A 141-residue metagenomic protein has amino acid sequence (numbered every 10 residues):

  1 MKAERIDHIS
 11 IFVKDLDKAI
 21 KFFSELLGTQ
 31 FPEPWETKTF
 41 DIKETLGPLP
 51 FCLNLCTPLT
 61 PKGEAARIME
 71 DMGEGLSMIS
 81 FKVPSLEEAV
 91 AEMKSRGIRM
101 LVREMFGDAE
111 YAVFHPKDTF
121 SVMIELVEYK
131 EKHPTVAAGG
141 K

Functional and structural regions predicted by a protein language model:
M1-I20, E74-F81, K130-K141: N-terminal beta-strand motif that seeds the catalytic metal site of vicinal oxygen chelate
M1-K2, T45-P48, N54, V90-K141: Vicinal oxygen chelate
V13-D17, L26, T60, D71-D118: Vicinal oxygen chelate
F22-L26, E33-T45: An N-terminus-focused feature that recognizes amino-terminal "leader" regions
T29-P32, M123: Extended macromolecule-engaging scaffold surfaces, prototypically the DNA polymerase sliding clamp/PCNA/9-1-1 ring
C56-G63: Short, conserved turn/kink motifs that form compact alpha/beta structural patches or helix kinks used as
I68: Regulatory and interaction patches adjacent to catalytic/ligand-binding sites in large macromolecular machines
